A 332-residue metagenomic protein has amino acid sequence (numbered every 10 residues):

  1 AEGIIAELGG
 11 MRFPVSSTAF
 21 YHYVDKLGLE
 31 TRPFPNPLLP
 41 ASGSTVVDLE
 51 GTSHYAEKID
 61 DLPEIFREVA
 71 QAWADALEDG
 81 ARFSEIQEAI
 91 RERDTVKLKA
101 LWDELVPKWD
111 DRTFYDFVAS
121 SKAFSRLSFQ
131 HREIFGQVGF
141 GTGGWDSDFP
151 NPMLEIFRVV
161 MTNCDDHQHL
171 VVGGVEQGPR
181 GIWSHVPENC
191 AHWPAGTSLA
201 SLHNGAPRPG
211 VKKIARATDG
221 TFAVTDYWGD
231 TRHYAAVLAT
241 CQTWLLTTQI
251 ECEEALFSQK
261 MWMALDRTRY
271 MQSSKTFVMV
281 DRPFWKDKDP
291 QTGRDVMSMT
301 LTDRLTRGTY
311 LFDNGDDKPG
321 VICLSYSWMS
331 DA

Functional and structural regions predicted by a protein language model:
A1-A332: FAD-dinucleotide binding site
